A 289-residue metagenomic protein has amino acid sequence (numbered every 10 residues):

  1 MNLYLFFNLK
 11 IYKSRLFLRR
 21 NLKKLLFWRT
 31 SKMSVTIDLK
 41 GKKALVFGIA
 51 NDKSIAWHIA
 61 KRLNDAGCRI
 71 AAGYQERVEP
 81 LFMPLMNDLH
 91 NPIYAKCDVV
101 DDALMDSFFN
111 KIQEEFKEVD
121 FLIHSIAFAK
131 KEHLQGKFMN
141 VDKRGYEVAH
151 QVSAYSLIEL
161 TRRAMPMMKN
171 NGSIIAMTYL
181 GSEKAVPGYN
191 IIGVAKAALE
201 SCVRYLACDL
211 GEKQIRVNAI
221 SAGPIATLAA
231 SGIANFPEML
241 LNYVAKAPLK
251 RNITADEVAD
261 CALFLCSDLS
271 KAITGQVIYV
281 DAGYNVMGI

Functional and structural regions predicted by a protein language model:
V35, L85, I191, E212 (+2 more regions): A glycine/serine/threonine-rich, flexible loop-to-helix segment that serves as the NAD(P) cofactor-binding "lid"
T36-A72: Canonical Rossmann dinucleotide-binding motif of NAD(H)/NADP(H)-dependent dehydrogenases/reductases, specifically
G48-I55, A127-I158, R162-P166, N170-E212 (+2 more regions): Catalytic loop of short-chain dehydrogenase/reductase
N64, K117, M168-K169, C208-K213 (+3 more regions): A short hydrophobic alpha-helix cap/turn motif
M86-A103: Rossmann-fold cofactor-recognition segment
G211, R216, I273-G275: Short, small/polar-rich loop/turn modules that mediate ligand/substrate recognition or access, typified
A247-V258, L269: A conserved structural motif in NAD(P)-dependent oxidoreductases
L263, T274-I289: Short C-terminal tail/terminal secondary-structure segment of NAD(P)H-dependent dehydrogenase/reductase domains
